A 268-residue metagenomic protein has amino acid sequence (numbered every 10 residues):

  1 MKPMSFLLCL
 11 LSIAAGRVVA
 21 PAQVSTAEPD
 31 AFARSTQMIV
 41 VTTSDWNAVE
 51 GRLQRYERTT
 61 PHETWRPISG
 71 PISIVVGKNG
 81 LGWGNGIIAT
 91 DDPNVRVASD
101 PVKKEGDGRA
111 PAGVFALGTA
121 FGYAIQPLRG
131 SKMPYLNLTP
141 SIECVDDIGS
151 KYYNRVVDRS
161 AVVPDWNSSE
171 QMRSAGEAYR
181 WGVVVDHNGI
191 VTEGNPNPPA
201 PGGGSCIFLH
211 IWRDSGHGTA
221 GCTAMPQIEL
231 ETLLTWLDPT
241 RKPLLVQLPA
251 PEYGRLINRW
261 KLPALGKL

Functional and structural regions predicted by a protein language model:
S5-R17: Bacterial N-terminal signal peptides
Q23-T219, I228-L268: Cell wall/extracellular polymer interaction/catalysis modules
C222: Short cysteine clusters
M225: A conserved hydrophobic position in a structured secondary element of the catalytic/binding core that shapes
